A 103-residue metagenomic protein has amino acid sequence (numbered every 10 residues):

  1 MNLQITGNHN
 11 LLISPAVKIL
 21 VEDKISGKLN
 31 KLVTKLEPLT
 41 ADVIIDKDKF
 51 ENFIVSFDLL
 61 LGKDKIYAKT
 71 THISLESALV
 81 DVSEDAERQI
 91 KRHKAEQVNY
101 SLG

Functional and structural regions predicted by a protein language model:
M1-G103: N-terminal, polar/charged subdomain of small-to-medium soluble alpha/beta proteins
